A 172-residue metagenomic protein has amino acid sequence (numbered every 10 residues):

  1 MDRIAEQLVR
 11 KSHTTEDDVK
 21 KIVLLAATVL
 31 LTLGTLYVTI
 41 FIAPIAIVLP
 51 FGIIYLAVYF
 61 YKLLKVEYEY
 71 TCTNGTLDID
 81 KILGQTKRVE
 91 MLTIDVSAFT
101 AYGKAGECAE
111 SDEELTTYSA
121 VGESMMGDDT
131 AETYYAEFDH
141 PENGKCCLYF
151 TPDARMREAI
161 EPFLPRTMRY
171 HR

Functional and structural regions predicted by a protein language model:
M1-L31: N-terminal membrane-targeting/pre-transmembrane regions
A27-Y37, F51-Y55: Hydrophobic, membrane-inserted alpha-helices
L36-V48: Transmembrane helix interruption/hinge and helix-loop junction motifs
A46-V66, I82: Transmembrane alpha-helices and immediately adjacent membrane-cytoplasm interface residues in multi-pass integral
T73-M91: Membrane-cytosol interface motif
M91-E110: Structured surface patches comprising rigid loops and adjacent beta-strands/short helices at the edges of well-ordered
E110-S124: Charged, amphipathic alpha-helical segments
A120-R172: A membrane-cytosol interface segment of integral membrane proteins
